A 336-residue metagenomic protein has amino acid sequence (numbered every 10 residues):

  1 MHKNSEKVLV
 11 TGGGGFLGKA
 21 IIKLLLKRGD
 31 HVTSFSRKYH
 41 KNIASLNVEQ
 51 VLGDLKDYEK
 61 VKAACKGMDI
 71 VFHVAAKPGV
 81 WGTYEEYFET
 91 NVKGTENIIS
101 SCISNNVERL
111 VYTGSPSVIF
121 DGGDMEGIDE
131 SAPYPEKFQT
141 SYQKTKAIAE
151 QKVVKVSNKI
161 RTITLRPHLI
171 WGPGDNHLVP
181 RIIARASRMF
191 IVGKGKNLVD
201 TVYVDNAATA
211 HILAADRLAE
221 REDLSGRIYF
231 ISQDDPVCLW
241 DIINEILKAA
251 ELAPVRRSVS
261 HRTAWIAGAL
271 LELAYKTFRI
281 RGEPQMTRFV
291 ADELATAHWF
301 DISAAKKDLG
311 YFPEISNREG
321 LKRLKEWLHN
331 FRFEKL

Functional and structural regions predicted by a protein language model:
K7, F300-D308, F312-L336: Amphipathic terminal alpha-helices
V8-K27: N-terminal Rossmann NAD(P)H-binding glycine-rich loop of SDR-like oxidoreductase domains
H40, A44, V48, L52-K93 (+2 more regions): NAD(P)H-binding glycine-rich loop region in Rossmannoid oxidoreductase-like domains and their noncatalytic homologs
K93, N97-S141: Conserved Rossmann-fold NAD(P)-dependent oxidoreductase catalytic core, especially the SDR/UDP-sugar
K137-I163: Active-site Tyr-X1-5-Lys
I163-R181: Flexible, glycine-rich beta-alpha linker
I183-M189, V199-E251: Alpha-helical substrate-binding/gating segment
L247-A295: Terminal hydrophobic/aromatic helix or amphipathic segment near a protein terminus
